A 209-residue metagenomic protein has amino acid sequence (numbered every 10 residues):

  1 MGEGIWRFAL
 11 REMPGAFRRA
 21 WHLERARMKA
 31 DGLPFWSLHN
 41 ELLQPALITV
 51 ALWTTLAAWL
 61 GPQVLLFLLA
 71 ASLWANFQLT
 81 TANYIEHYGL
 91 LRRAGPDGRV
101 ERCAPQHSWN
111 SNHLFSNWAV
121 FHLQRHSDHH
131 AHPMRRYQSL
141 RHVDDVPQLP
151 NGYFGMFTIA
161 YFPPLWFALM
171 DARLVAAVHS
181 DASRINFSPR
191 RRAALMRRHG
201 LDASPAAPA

Functional and structural regions predicted by a protein language model:
M1-L42, W74-A209: Cytosolic/stromal cytosol-facing helical appendages immediately following the last transmembrane segment
W36-W53, A58-L60: A conserved active-site cap/scaffold subdomain adjacent to cofactor or substrate pockets
L43, L47, L65-L69, W118: Hydrophobic alpha-helical transmembrane segments
P62-N76: Interfacial segments of alpha-helical transmembrane regions
